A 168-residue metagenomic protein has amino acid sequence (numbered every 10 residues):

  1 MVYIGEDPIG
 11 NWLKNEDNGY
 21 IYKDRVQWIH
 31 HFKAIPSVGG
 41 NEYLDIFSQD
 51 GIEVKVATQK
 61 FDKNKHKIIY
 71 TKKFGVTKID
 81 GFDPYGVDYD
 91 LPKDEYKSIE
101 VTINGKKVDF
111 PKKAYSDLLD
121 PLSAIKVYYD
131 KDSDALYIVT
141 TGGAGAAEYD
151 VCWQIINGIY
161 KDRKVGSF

Functional and structural regions predicted by a protein language model:
G5-I52: Boundary regions of SH3-family modules and the immediately adjacent low-complexity/disordered segments in eukaryotic
P8-I9, D130-L136, I156-I159: Short, solvent-exposed coil/turn segments at beta-strand boundaries
N15, V101, Q154: Short aromatic-centered micro-motifs
W28-A34, S116-V127, G158-D162: Short, surface-exposed linear segments at secondary-structure transitions and domain or protein termini
I52-A57, D62-N64, P84-D88, D134-G142: Short beta-strand elements that form the blades of beta-propeller/WD-repeat-like and other beta-sheet-rich scaffold
Q59-S123: Central antiparallel beta-sheet cores of small beta-barrel/beta-sandwich binding domains
F110-V151: Acidic, glycine-rich flexible loop segments
Q154-F168: Short, low-complexity, Pro/Ser/Thr/Gly-rich segments in the mature regions of secreted, periplasmic
